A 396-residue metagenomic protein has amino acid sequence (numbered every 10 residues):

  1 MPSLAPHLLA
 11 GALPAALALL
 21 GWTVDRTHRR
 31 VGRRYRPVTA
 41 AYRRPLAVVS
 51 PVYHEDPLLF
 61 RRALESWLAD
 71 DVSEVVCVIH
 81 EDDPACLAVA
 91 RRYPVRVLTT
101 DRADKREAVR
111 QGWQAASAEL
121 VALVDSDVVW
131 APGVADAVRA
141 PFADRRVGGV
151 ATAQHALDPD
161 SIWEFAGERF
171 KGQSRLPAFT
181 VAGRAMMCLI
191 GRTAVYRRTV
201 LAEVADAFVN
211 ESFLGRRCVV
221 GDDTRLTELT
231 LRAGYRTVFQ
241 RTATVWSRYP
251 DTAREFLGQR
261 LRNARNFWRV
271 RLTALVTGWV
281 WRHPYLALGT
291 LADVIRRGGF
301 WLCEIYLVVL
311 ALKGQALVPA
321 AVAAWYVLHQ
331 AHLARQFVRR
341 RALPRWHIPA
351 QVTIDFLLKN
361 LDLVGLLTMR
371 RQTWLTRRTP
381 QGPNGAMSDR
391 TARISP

Functional and structural regions predicted by a protein language model:
S3-G11, A15-A16, D25-R34, V38-A40 (+1 more regions): Membrane-embedded multi-pass helical conduit in multi-pass membrane proteins, especially envelope-biosynthetic
H54, S66, I79-L87, D101-A103 (+1 more regions): A conserved acidic beta->alpha catalytic loop
R62-E74: Short, acidic, metal-binding catalytic loop of nucleotide-sugar glycosyltransferases
A85, T100-A116, R225: Glycine-rich, basic loop-to-helix element that forms the pyrophosphate-binding segment of sugar-nucleotide handling
V121: Short aromatic/hydrophobic "clamp" motif used to bind/position activated sugar donors
V128-P141: Acidic donor-binding/catalytic loop of UDP-sugar-dependent glycosyltransferases, especially processive GT2
G149-S174, A202, F208-Y285: Catalytic donor/gating beta->alpha subdomain of glycosyltransferases that bind UDP-sugars
E168-M186: Short, flexible, basic/aromatic active-site loop/helix in glycosyltransferases
